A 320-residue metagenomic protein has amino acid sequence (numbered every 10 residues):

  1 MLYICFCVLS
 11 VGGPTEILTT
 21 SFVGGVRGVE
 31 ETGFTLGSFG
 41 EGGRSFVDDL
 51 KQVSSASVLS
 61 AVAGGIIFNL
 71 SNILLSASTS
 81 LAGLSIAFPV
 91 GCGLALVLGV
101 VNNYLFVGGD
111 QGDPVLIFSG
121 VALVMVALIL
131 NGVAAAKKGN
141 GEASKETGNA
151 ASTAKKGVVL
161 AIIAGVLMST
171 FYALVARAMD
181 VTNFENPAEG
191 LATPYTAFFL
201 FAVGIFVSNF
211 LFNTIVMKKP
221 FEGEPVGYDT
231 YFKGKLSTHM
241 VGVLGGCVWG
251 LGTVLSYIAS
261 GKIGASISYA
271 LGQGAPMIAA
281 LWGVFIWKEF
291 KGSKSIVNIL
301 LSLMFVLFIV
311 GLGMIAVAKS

Functional and structural regions predicted by a protein language model:
M1-Y3, E30-S320: Polytopic alpha-helical membrane proteins, predominantly small-molecule transporters/carriers
I4-T19: Short, well-ordered junction/capping motifs at the entry into regular secondary structure
T15-V29: Short, small-residue-biased leader/transition segments that mark boundaries at the very start of proteins
